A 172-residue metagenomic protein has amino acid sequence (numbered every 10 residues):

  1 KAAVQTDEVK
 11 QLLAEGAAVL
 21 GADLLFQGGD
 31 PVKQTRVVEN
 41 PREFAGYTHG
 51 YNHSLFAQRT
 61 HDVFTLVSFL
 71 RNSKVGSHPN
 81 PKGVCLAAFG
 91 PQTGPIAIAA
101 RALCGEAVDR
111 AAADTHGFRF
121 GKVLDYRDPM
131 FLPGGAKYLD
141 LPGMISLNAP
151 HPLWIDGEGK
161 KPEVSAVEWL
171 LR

Functional and structural regions predicted by a protein language model:
K1-S73, N80-G83, F118-P129: Cap/lid segment of the alpha/beta-hydrolase catalytic domain
E8, L66, M144, A166-V167: A general structural detector for well-ordered alpha-helical segments in enzyme core domains, enriched
Q11, L139, I155-R172: Active-site-adjacent alpha-helix of alpha/beta-hydrolase-fold enzymes
E15-G16, A107-V108, P150: Short coil/turn connectors at secondary-structure junctions
A22, D114, D156: The conserved SAM/SAH-binding core of class I Rossmann-like methyltransferase domains, concentrating on the hydrophobic
L25-G28, Q34-A45, A87-T93, A102-G105 (+4 more regions): Aromatic-lined carbohydrate-binding surfaces of glycoside hydrolases
L66-D140, M144-L147: Primarily recognizes the serine-hydrolase "nucleophile elbow" in alpha/beta-hydrolase and SGNH/GDSL folds
I145, H151-G157: Catalytic His-Asp charge-relay segment
